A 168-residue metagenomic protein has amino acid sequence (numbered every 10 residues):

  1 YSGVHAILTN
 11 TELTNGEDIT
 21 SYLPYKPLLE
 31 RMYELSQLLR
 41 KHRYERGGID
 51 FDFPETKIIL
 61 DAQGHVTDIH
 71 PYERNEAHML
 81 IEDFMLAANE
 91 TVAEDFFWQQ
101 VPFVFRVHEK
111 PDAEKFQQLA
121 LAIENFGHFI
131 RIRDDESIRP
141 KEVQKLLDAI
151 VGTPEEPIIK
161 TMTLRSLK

Functional and structural regions predicted by a protein language model:
Y1-K168: Conserved, carboxylate-rich catalytic/transport cores that coordinate ions
